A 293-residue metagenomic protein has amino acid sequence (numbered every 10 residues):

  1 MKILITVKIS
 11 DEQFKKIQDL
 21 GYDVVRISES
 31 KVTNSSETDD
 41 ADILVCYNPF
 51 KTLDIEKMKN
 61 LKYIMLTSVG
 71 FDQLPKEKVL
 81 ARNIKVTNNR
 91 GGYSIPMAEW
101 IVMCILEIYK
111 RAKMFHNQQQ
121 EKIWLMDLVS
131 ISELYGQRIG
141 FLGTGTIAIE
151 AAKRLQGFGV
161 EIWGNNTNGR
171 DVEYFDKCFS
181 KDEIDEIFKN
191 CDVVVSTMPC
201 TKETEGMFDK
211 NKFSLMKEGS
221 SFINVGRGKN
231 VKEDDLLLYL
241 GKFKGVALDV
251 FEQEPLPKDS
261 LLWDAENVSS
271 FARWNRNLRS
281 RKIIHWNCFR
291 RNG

Functional and structural regions predicted by a protein language model:
M1-T87, D209: An N-terminal-biased, well-structured beta-alpha scaffold segment characteristic of Rossmann-like dinucleotide-binding
K2, D23, R138, V160-E161: Residues at the starts of beta-strands that form the adenosine-phosphate
V7, R90, S132-Q156: Glycine-rich adenosine-cofactor-binding loop
K16, K85-W100, M114, E254-G293: C-terminal helix-to-coil terminal segments
D42-I43, Y63, V193, S221 (+2 more regions): Short, Asp-centered acidic motifs that coordinate Mg2+ and/or phosphate in catalytic or ligand-binding sites
I84, N89-R138: Phosphate-binding beta-alpha-beta segment of Rossmann-like dinucleotide-binding domains, i.e., the NAD(P)
G157-Y174: NAD(P)-binding Rossmann-fold cofactor-contacting core
G169-L261: Rossmann-like adenosine-cofactor binding region
